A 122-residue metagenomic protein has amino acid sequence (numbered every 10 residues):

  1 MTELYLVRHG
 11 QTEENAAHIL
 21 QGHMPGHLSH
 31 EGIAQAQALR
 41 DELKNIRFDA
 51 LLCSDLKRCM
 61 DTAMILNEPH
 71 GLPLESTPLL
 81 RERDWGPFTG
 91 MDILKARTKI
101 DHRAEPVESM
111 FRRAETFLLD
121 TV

Functional and structural regions predicted by a protein language model:
T2-V7, Q11-S76, K99-R103, A114: Active-site-proximal alpha-helix that buttresses catalytic centers in soluble enzyme cores
H18, R83, A104, E108: A short, charged, and often flexible helix/loop element on the N-terminal side of the glycosyltransferase catalytic
S29, P78-R81, F117-D120: Secondary-structure boundary/capping motif
L80-R97: Short alpha-helix plus adjacent loop in nuclease-associated cores
I93-S109: Short glycine/proline- and acidic residue-enriched helix-loop micro-motifs that form flexible lids or anion-recognition
M110-V122: GST-like fold's C-terminal all-alpha helical module
